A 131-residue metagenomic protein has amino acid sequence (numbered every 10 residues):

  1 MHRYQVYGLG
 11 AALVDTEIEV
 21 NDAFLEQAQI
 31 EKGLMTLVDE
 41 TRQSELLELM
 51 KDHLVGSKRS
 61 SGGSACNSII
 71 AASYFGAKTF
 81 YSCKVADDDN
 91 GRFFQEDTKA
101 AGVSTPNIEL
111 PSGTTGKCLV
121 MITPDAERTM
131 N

Functional and structural regions predicted by a protein language model:
M1-S82: Glycine-rich phosphate/adenosyl-contacting loop at the front of the ribokinase-like
Y4, T115-K117: Change "...and in nucleic-acid phosphodiester-cleaving endonucleases..." to "...and in nucleic-acid processing enzymes
L9-A11, C83-D87, L110, P124: Cofactor-binding loop segments of dinucleotide-utilizing enzymes, especially the Rossmann-like FAD- and NAD(P)+-binding
E17-N21, F94, V120-M121: Short acidic, glycine/serine/threonine-rich loops at helix termini
S60-N67, N90, P111-T114: Short secondary-structure boundary/capping elements
G76-E96, V103: A glycine-rich phosphate/pyrophosphate-binding beta-strand-loop-alpha-helix module
D97-T114: A glycine-rich helix N-cap at a beta->alpha junction
P106-L110, V120-N131: Conserved phosphate-binding/catalytic loop of the ribokinase/pfkB sugar-kinase fold
